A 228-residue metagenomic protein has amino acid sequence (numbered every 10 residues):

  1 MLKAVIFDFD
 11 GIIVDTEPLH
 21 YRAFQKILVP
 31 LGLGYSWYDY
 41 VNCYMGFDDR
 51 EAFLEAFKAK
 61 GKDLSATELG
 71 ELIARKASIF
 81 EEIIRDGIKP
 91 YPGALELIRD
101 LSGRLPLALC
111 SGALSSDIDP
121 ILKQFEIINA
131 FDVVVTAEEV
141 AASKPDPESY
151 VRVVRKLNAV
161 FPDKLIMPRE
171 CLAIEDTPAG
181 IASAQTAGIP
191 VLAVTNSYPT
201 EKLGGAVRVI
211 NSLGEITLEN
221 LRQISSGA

Functional and structural regions predicted by a protein language model:
M1-K3, S115, P120-A228: Asp-based, Mg2+/Mn2+-dependent phosphohydrolase catalytic module
M1-N42: Active-site neighborhood of HAD-like aspartate-dependent phosphohydrolases
I12, S111, T195: Conserved phosphate-coupling serine/threonine residues in phosphotransfer and NTP-handling enzymes
I13, P90, L107, A142 (+1 more regions): Conserved SAM-binding loop
I27, L33-E51, E55-K58, K62 (+1 more regions): N-terminal polybasic phosphate/anion-binding patch
G34, D63, I128-D132: Conserved H-loop
G46-I83, R99: A metal-dependent, Asp-based hydrolase signature
E82-L109, S115, D119: Short, acidic loop-to-helix structural element flanking the phosphoryl-transfer center in phosphate-processing enzymes
